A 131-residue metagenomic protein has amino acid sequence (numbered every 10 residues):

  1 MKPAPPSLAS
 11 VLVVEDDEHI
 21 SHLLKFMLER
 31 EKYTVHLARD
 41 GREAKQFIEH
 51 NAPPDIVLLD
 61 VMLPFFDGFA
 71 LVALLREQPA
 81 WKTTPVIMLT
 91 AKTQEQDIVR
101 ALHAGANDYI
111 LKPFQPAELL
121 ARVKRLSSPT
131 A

Functional and structural regions predicted by a protein language model:
M1-L12, A117-A131: Non-catalytic signal-transmission and effector/linker regions of two-component phosphorelay proteins
E15: Conserved acidic carboxylate
S21, P64, K82, Q94 (+1 more regions): The feature encodes the CheY-like receiver
H22-R30: Charged docking surfaces used in two-component/phosphorelay signaling
L37-I56: Acidic, metal-coordinating helix/loop segments flanking the phosphotransfer/catalytic sites of two-component signaling
D60, T90: Active-site residues of response regulator receiver
N107: Short, glycine/charged-rich "phosphate-handling" switch motifs in NTP-dependent and phosphotransfer domains
